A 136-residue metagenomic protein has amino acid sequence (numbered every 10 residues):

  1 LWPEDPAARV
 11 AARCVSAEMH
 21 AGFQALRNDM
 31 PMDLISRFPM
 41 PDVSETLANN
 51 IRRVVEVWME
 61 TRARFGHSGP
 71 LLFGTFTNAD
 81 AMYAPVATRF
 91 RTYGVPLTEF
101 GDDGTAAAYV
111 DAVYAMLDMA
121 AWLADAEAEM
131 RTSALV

Functional and structural regions predicted by a protein language model:
L1-A11, F65-A79: All-alpha amphipathic helical-bundle segments outside canonical DNA-binding/catalytic cores that form hydrophobic
L1-E4, R27-D29, P70-L72, E99 (+1 more regions): Short, hydrophobic secondary-structure boundary micro-motifs
L1-V43, V57: GST-like domain detector, emphasizing the conserved glutathione-binding G-site in the N-terminal thioredoxin-like
F23-R27, V54, T61-S68: Short, structured loop/turn "capping" segments at alpha-beta junctions
V43-A63: Amphipathic alpha-helical packing segments from all-alpha helical-bundle domains
L71-P96, T105-A107, A112-A115, A120-L123: GST superfamily/GST-like fold recognition
A126-V136: Acidic/histidine-enriched, glycine/proline-rich intrinsically disordered or flexible terminal extensions
